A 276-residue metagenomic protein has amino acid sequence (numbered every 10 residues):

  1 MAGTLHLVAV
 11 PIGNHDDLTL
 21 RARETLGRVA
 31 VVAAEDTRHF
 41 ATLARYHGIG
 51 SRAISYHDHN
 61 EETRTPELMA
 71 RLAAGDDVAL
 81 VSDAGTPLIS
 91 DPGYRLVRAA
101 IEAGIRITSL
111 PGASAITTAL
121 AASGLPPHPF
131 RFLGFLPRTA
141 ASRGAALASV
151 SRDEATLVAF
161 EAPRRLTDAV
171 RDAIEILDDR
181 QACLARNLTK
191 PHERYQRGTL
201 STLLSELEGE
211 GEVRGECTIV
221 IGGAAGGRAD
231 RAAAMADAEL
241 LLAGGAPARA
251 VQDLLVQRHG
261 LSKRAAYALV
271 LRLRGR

Functional and structural regions predicted by a protein language model:
M1-H59: Glycine-rich, flexible N-terminal cofactor/catalytic loop recognition
A2, D77, T156, P163-R276: A contiguous loop/helix-start segment that scaffolds small-molecule binding in enzyme catalytic cores
T4-V8, A74-S82, F130, A155-A159 (+1 more regions): Generic beta-sheet signal
L26-V32, G104-T108, T156-L157: Short active-site oxyanion
A34, I107-G112, A159, L184: General beta-strand structural signal in soluble alpha/beta enzymes
S55-T63, L136-T139: Conserved helicase motor
A73-L120, R164-D168: A glycine-rich beta-strand to alpha-helix segment that forms a phosphate/ribose-binding loop at ligand/cofactor sites
R95-D153: Class I SAM-dependent methyltransferase SAM-binding "motif I" and its flanking Rossmann-like core
